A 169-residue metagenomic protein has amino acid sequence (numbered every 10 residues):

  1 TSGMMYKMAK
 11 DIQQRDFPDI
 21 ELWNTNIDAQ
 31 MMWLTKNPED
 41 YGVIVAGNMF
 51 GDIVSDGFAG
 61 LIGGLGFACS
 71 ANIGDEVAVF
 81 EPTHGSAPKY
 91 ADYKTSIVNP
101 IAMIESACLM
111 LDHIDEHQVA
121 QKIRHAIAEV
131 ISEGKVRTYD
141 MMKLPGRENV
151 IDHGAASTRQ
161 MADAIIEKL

Functional and structural regions predicted by a protein language model:
T1-D28, V43: Glycine-rich phosphate/diphosphate-binding loop of Rossmann-like nucleotide-binding domains
S2, Y6, P100-I104, T158: Short alpha-helical patches at coil-to-helix transitions and adjacent helical residues in well-structured domains
D19-L22, I27, K36-Y41, V119 (+2 more regions): A glycine- and small/hydrophobic-rich beta-loop-beta segment that serves as a flexible "lid/hinge" or phosphate-binding
A29-M32, C108, L144-I151: A short beta-alpha structural unit
L34-K135: Glycine-rich phosphate/nucleotide-binding loop
H117, A128-L169: Glycine-rich phosphate/pyrophosphate-binding loop and the adjoining helix
